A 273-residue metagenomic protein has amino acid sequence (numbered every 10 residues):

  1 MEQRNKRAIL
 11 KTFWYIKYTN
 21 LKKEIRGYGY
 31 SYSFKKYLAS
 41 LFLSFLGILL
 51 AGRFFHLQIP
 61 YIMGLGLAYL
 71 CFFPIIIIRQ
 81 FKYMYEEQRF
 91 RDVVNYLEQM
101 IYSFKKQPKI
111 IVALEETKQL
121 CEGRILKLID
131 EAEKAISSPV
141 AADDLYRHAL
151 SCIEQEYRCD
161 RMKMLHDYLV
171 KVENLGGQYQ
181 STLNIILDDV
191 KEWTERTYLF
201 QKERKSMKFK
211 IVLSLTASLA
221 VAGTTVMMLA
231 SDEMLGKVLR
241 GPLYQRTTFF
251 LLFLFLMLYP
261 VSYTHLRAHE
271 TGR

Functional and structural regions predicted by a protein language model:
M1-K6, I136-V170, N174, S181 (+1 more regions): Membrane-anchoring/interfacial helices and their immediately flanking loops in integral membrane proteins
E2-N20, M100-T117, D160-F200: Hydrophobic alpha-helical segments characteristic of transmembrane helices
L10-G47, E86, Q180-A217, S231-L239: Membrane-interface, cytosolic juxtamembrane amphipathic helix immediately N-terminal to a transmembrane helix, enriched
H56-L67, V238-F250: Hydrophobic alpha-helical transmembrane segments
P60-H148, R273: Juxtamembrane/interface alpha-helical elements of multi-pass membrane proteins
R147, E154, V226-Q245: Membrane-interfacial helix-loop-helix connectors in multipass membrane proteins
A217, L243-Y263: Alpha-helical transmembrane segments of multi-pass membrane transporters/translocases
H265-R273: Single conserved hydrophobic/aromatic residue that forms the stacking wall/gate of nucleotide- or nucleobase-binding
